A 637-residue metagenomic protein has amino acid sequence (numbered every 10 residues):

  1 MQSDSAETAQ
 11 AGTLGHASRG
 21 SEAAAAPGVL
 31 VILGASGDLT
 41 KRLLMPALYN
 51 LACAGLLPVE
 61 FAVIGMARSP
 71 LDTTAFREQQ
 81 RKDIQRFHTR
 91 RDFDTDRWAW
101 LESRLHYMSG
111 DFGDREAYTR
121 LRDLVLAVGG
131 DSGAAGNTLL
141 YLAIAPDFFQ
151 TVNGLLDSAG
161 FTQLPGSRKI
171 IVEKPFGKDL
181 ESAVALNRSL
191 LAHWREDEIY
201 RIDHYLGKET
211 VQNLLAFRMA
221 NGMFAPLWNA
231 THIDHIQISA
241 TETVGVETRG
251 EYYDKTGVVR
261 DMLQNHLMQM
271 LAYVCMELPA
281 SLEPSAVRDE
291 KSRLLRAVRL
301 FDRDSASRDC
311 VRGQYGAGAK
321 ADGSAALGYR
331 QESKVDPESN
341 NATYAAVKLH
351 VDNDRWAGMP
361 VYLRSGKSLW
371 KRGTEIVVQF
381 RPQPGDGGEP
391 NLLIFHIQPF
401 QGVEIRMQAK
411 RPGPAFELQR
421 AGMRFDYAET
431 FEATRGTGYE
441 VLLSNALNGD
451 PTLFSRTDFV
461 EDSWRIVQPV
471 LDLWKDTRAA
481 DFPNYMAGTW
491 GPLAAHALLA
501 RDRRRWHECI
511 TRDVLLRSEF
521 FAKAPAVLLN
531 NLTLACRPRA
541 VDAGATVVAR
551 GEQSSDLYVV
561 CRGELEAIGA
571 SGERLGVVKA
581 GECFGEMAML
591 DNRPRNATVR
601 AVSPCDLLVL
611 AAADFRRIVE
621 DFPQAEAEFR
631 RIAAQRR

Functional and structural regions predicted by a protein language model:
Q2-V172, F176-W506: Secretory/organelle targeting and membrane-embedding segments
G34, I144, K178, V560 (+3 more regions): A conserved hydrophobic position in a structured secondary element of the catalytic/binding core that shapes
L105, L140, G581, V599 (+1 more regions): Residue-level signature of catalytic and energy-coupling elements of molecular machines, predominantly ATP/GTP-dependent
L142, E519-A522, L608: Helix-turn-helix-type domain boundary/helix-start signal
G250-G257, V514-L515, F615-R616, E620: Short hinge/gating elements
Q401-G402, E564, P604-D606: Structural motif
T511-T598, A613, R617, A634: Regulatory nucleotide-sensing modules
P594-R637: Acidic/histidine-enriched, beta-strand-rich ligand/metal-binding domains
